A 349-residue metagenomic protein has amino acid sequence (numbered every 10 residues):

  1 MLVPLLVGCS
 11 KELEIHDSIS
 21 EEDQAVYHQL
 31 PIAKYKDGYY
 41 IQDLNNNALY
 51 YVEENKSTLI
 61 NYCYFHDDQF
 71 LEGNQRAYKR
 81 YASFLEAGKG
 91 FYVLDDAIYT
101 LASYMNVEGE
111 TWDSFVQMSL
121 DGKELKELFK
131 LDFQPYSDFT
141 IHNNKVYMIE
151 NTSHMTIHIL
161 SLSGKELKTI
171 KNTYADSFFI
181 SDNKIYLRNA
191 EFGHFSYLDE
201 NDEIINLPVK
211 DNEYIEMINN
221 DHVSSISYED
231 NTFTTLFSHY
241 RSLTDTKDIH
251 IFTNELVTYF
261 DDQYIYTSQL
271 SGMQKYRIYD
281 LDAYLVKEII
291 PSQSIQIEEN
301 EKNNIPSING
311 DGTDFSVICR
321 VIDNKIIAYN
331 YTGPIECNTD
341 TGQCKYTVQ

Functional and structural regions predicted by a protein language model:
M1-V3: Sec-dependent N-terminal signal peptides
L5-G8: C-terminal motif of bacterial Sec signal peptides marking the signal peptidase cleavage site
S10-E21, A48-R76, E110-K130, H154-K171 (+4 more regions): Surface-exposed loop/turn elements that mediate protein-protein interactions on large endomembrane-trafficking
E14-A48, S181, R188, E216-N219: N-terminal export/targeting and maturation segments
V26-Y35, G73-V93, F133-N143, N172-D182 (+5 more regions): Repeated scaffold domains used in trafficking and secretory/extracellular systems, primarily beta-propellers
Y35, N45, N55, L94 (+11 more regions): Short loop/turn segments that connect beta-strands within the blades of beta-propeller domains, predominantly WD40
I41, Y99-L101, Y147-I149, Y186-L187 (+3 more regions): Residue position within the beta-strands of beta-propeller blades
K79-F195: Long, acidic/polar, low-complexity amphipathic helices and coiled-coil-like
